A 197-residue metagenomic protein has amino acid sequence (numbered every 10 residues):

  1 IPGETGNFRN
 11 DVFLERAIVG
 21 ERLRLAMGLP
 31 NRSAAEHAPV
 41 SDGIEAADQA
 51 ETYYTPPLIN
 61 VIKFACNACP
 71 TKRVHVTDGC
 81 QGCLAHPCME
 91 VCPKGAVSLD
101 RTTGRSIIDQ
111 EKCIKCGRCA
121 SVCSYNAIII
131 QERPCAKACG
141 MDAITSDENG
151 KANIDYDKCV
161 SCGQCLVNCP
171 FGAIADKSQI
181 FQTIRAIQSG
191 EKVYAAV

Functional and structural regions predicted by a protein language model:
I1-V122, N126-A138, D142: Ferredoxin-type iron-sulfur electron-transfer modules and their immediate structural context
Y125-N126, Q131-V197: Iron-sulfur-cluster electron-transfer modules
